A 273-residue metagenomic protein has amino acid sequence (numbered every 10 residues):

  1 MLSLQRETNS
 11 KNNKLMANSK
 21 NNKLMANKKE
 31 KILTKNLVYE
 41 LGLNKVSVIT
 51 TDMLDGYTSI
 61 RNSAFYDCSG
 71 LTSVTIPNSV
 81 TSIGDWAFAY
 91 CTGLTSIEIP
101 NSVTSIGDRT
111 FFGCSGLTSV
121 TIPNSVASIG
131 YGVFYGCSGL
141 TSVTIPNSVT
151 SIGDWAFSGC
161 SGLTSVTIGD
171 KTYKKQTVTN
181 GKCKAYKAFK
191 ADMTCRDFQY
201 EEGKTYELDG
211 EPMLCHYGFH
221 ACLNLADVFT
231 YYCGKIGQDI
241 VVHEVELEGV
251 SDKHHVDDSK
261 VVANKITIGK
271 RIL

Functional and structural regions predicted by a protein language model:
L2-S63, I76, I168-E201, T205 (+2 more regions): N-terminal capping/linker segments that flank leucine-rich repeat
K14, K23, R61, G84-W86 (+2 more regions): Short, intrinsically disordered, low-complexity terminal segments
N27-L37, G42-S59, S69-S82, T92-S105 (+3 more regions): Structural signature of tandem-repeat unit edges
W86, W155, Y232-I236: Alpha-helix boundary/capping residues
